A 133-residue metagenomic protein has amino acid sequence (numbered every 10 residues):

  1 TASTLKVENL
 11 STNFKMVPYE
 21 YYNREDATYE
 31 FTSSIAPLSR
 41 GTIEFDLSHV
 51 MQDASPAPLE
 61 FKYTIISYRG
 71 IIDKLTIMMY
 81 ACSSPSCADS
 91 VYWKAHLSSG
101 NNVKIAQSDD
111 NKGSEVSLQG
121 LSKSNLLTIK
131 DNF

Functional and structural regions predicted by a protein language model:
T1-K6, L10-F133: Intrinsically disordered, low-complexity segments enriched in small/polar residues
